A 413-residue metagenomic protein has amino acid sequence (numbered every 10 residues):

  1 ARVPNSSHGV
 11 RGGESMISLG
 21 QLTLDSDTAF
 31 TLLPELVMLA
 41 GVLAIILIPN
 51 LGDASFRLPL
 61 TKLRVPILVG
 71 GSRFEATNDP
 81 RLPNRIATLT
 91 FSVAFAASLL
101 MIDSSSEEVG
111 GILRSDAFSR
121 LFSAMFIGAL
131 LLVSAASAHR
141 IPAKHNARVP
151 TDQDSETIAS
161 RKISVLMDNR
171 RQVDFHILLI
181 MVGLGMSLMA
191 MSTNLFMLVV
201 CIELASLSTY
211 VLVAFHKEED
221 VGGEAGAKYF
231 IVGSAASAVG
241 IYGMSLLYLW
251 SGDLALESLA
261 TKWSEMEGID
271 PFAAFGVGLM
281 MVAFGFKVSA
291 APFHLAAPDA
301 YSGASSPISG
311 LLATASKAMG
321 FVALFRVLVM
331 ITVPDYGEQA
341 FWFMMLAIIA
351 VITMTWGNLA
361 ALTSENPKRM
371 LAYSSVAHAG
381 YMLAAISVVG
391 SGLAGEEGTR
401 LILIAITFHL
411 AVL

Functional and structural regions predicted by a protein language model:
P4-L413: Alpha-helical transmembrane segments of multi-pass membrane proteins predominantly involved in bioenergetics
